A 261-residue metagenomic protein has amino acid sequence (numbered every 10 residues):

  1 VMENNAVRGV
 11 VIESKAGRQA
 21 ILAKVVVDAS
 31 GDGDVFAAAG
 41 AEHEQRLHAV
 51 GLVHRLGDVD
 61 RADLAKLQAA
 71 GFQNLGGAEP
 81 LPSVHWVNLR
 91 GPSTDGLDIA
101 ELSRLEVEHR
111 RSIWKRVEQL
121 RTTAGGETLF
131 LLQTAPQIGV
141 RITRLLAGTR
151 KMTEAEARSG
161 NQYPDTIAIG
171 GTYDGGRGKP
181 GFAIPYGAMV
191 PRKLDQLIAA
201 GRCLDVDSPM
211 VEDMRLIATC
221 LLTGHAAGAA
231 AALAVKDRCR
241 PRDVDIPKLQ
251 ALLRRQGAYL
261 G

Functional and structural regions predicted by a protein language model:
V1-N4, G9, E13-S14, R18-V25 (+1 more regions): Flavin (FAD/FMN)-binding glycine-rich loop and adjacent Rossmann-like elements that form
